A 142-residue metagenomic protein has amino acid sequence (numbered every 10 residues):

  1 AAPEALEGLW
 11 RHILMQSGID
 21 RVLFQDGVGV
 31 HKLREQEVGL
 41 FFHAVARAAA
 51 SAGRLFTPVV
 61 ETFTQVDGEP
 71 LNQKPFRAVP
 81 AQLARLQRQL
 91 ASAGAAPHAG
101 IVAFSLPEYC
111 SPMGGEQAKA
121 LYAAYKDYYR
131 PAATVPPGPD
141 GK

Functional and structural regions predicted by a protein language model:
A1-K142: Glycan-processing catalytic domains of CAZymes
